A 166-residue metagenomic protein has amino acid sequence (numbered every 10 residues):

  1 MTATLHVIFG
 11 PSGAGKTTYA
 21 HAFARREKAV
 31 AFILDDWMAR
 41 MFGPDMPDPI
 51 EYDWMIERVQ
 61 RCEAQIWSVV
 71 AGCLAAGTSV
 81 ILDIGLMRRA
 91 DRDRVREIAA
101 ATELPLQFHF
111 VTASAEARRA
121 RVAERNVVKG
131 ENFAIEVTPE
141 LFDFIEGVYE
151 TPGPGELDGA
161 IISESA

Functional and structural regions predicted by a protein language model:
T2, I98, D143-A166: NTP-dependent small-molecule kinase module
L5: Walker A (P-loop) ATP-phosphate-binding motif of ABC ATPase nucleotide-binding domains
I8: Hydrophobic anchor at the beta1->P-loop junction of P-loop NTPases
P11: P-loop (Walker A) phosphate-binding loop of NTP-binding proteins
A14, T18-T78, E124: Conserved substrate/cofactor phosphate-moiety recognition/catalytic segment in nucleotide-dependent phosphotransferases
A29-A31, L106-F108, L157-S163: Conserved beta-strand scaffold positions in the cores of enzyme catalytic domains, especially in NTP/NDP-utilizing
E57-L106: Glycine-rich phosphate-binding loop used to anchor ATP phosphates in small-molecule kinases, encompassing both
A100-E150: A glycine- and Lys/Arg-enriched "phosphate-lid" helix/loop adjacent to the NTP-binding pocket of small-molecule kinases
